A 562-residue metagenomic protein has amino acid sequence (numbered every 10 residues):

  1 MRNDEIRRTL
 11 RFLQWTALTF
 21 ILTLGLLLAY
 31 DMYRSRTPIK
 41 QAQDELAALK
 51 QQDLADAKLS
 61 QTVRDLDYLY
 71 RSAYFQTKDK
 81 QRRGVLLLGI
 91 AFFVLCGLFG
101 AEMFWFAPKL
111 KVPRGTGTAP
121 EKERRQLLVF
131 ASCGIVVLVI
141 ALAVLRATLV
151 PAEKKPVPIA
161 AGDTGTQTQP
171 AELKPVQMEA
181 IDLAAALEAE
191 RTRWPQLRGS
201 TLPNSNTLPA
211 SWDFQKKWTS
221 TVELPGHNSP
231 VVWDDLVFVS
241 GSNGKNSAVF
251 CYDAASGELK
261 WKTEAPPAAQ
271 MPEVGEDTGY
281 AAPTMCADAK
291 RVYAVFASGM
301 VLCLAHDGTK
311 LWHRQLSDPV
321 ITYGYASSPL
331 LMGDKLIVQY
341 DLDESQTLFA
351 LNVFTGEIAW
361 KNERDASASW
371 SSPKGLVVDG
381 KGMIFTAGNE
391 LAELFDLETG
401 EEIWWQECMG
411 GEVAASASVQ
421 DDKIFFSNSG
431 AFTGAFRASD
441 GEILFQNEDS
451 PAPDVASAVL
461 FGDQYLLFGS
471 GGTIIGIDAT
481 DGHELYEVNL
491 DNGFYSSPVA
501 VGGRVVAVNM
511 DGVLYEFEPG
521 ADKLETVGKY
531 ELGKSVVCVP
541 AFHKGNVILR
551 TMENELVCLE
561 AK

Functional and structural regions predicted by a protein language model:
M1-T9, G97-S132, Y495: Cytosolic-side transmembrane helix boundary signature
R2-S35, L127-P151, W212: Hydrophobic secretory-pathway targeting helix
D4-F12, S72-L87, K122-L128: Short, Lys/Arg-rich cytosolic juxtamembrane segment immediately N-terminal
T19-T23, Q81-P108, I135-L138: Selective detector of the "anchor" transmembrane alpha-helix that sits immediately C-terminal
L28-Q43, Q76-L87, Q406: Hydrophobic alpha-helical transmembrane segments
M32-L49, P151-T164: Alpha-helical transmembrane signal-anchor/signal-peptide segments
K40-K78: Low-complexity, acidic polar-rich segments
V144-K562: Noncatalytic, solvent-exposed loop/strand surfaces of beta-propeller-type extracellular/periplasmic domains
